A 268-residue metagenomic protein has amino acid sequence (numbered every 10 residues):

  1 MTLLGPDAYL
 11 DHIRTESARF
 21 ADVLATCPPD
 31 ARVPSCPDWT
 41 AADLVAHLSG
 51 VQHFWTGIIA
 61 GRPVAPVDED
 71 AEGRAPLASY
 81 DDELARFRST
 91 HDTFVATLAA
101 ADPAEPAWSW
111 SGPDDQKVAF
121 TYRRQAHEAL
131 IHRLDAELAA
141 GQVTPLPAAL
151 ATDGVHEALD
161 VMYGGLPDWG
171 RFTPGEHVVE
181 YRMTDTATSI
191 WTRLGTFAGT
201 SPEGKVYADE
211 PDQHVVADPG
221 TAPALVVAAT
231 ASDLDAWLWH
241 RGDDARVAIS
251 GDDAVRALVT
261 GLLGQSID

Functional and structural regions predicted by a protein language model:
M1-D11, T26-C27, A31-P37, A60 (+4 more regions): Structured surface interface patches that mediate subunit assembly and partner/cofactor docking
M1-D7, L48-S109, V143-V155: Short, helix-capping/interhelical loops that line the mouth of catalytic, cofactor-, or ligand-binding pockets
Y9-E16, H47, E83-T90, T121 (+2 more regions): Amphipathic alpha-helix face/heptad-repeat signature
R14-T26: First transmembrane helix
W39-A41: Helix-turn-helix
